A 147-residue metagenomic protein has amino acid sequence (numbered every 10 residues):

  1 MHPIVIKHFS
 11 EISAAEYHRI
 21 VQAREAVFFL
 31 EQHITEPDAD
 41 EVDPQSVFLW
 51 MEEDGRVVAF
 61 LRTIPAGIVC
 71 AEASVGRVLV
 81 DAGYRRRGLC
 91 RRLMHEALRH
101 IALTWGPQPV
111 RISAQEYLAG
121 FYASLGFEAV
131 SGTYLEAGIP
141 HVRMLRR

Functional and structural regions predicted by a protein language model:
M1-F48, E52-V57: Short amphipathic alpha-helix that is part of the acyltransferase structural core
A39-P44, G67, L135-A137: A short beta-turn/loop motif at secondary-structure boundaries
W50, R56-A66, E72-L79: Conserved beta-strand in the GNAT
A66-V75, R85, T104-Q108, G138-P140: A conserved beta-turn-beta hairpin within the catalytic core of GNAT-like acetyltransferases that forms part
V80, R86-R99: Conserved acetyl-CoA-binding loop-helix of GNAT-fold acetyltransferases
D81, Q115: Residue-level recognition of the GNAT/N-acetyltransferase active site
M94, I101-A114: Conserved GNAT acetyl-CoA-binding A-motif
R111-S113, A123, E128-R143: Conserved catalytic-core motifs of GNAT/GCN5-like acyltransferases
